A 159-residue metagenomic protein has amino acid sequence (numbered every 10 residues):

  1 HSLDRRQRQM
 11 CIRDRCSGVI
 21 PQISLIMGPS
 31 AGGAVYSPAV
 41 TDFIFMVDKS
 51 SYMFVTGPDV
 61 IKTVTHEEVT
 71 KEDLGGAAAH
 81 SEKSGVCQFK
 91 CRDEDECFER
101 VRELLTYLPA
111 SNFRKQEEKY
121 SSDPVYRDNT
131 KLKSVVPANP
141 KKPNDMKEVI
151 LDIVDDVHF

Functional and structural regions predicted by a protein language model:
H1-I12: Single conserved hydrophobic/aromatic residue that forms the stacking wall/gate of nucleotide- or nucleobase-binding
S2, G32, G75: Glycine-rich phosphate-binding loop at the start of an alpha helix
R13-G18, E72-H80, S84, R114-V125: Short, basic, helix/turn surface patches
C16-V55: Glycine-rich beta-to-alpha active-site loop
S17, D59-K62, H80-E82, R127-S134 (+1 more regions): Gly-rich Lys/Arg/Thr-decorated short loops/hinges at beta-loop-alpha junctions or inter-strand turns that position
A39-S111: Mobile "lid/hinge" segments at catalytic clefts and subdomain interfaces of large enzymes
F89-I150: Terminal amphipathic helices with adjacent charged low-complexity linkers/tails
D156-F159: Flexible, glycine/threonine-enriched loop-and-boundary segments that flank and lead into catalytic domains of large
